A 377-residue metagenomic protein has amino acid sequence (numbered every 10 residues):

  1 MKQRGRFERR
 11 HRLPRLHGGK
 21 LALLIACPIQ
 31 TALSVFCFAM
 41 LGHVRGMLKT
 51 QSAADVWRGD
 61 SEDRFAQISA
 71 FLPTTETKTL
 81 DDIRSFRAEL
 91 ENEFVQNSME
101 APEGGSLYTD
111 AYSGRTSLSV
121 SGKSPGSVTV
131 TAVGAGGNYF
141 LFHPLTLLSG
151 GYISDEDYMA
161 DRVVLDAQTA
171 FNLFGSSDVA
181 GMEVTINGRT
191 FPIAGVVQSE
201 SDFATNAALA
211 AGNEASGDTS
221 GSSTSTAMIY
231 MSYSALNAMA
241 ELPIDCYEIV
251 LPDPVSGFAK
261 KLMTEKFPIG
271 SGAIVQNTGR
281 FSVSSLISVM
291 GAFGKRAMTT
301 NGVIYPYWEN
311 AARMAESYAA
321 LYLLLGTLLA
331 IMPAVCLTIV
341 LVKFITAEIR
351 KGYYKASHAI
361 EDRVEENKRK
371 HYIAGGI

Functional and structural regions predicted by a protein language model:
M1-R10, L24, F38, S357-I377: ABC-family P-loop ATPase nucleotide-binding domain
K2-A54: Hydrophobic secretory-pathway targeting helix
A39-T116: Membrane-proximal extracellular/periplasmic loop immediately following the first transmembrane helix
D63-F65, S127, A135, D157-A160 (+4 more regions): Extracytoplasmic
S106-Y152, D157: The feature marks short, hydrophobic/small-residue-biased sequence motifs that occur predominantly
N138-L147, L165-G257, K261-L262, K266-A311: Mid-to-C-terminal secondary-structure elements that act as membrane-proximal/extracytoplasmic interface segments
R313-A334: N-terminal membrane-entry
I331-G376: Juxtamembrane interface at the cytosolic side of transmembrane helices
